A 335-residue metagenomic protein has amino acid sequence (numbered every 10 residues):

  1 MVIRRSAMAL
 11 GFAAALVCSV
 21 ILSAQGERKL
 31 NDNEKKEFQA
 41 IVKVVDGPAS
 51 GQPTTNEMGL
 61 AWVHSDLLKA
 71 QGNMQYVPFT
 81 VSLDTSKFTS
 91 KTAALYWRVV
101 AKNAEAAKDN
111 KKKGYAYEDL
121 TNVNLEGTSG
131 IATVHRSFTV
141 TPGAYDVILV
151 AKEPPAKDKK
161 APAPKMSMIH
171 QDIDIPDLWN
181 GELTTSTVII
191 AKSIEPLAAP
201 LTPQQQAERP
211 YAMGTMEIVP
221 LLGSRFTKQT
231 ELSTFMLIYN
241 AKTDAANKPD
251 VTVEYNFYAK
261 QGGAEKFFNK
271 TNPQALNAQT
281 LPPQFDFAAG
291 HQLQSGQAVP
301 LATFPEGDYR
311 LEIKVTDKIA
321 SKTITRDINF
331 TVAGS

Functional and structural regions predicted by a protein language model:
M1-G11: Bacterial N-terminal signal peptides that target proteins for export
S6, S23-A24: Coiled-coil-like amphipathic alpha-helices with heptad-repeat character
A9-V20: Bacterial N-terminal signal peptides
A24-S335: Scaffold/interface architecture of coatomer-like assemblies
